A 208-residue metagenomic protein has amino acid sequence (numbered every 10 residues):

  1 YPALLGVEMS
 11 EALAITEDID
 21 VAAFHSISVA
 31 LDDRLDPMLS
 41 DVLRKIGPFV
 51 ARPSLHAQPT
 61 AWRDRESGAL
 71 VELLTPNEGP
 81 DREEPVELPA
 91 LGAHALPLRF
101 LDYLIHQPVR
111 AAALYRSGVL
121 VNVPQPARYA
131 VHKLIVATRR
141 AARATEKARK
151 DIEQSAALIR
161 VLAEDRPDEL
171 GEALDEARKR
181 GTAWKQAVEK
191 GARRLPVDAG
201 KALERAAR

Functional and structural regions predicted by a protein language model:
Y1-R208: Compositionally biased terminal segments of proteins
